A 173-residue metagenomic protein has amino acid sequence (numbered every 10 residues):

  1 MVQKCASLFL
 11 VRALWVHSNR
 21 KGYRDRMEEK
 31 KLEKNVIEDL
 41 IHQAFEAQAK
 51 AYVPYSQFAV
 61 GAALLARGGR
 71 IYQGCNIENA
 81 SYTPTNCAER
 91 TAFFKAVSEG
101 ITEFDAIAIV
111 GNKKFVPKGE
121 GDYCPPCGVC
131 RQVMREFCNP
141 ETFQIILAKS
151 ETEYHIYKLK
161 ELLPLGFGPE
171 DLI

Functional and structural regions predicted by a protein language model:
E28-L32, V36-A47, F104-I173: C-terminal binding/interaction regions
A59-L65: Short beta-strand scaffold segments in enzyme catalytic cores
R70-I71, E153: Hydrophobic "anchor" residues
N76-A88: Compact, glycine-rich, soluble single-domain proteins
